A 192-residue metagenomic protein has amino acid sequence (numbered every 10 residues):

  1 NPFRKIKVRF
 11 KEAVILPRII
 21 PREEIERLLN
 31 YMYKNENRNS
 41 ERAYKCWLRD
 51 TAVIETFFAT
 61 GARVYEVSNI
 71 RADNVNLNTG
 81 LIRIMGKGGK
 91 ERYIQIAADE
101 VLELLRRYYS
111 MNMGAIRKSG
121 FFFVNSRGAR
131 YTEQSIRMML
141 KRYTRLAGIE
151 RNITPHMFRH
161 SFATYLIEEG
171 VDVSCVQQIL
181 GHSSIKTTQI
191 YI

Functional and structural regions predicted by a protein language model:
N1-I192: Conserved catalytic core of the tyrosine transesterase superfamily
